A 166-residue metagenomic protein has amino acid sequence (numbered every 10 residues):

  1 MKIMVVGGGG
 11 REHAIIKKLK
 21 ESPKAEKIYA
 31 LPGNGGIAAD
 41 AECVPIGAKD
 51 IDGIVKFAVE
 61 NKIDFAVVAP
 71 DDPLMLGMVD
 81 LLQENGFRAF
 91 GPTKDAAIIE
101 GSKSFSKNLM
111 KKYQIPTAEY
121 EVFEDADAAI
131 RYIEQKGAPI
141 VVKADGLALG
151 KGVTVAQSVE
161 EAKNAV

Functional and structural regions predicted by a protein language model:
M1-K94: ATP-binding N-terminal substructure of ATP-dependent carboxylate-amine bond-forming enzymes
M4-V5, E100-V166: Active-site nucleotide/adenylate-binding loops and adjacent lid/helix of ATP-dependent enzymes
H13, L76, I99-E100, K163: Loop/helix-junction capping segments adjacent to catalytic residues or to phosphate/diphosphate-binding pockets
V44, F65, A96, A118-E119 (+1 more regions): Short, flexible active-site loop motifs that bind/organize anionic cofactors or intermediates
